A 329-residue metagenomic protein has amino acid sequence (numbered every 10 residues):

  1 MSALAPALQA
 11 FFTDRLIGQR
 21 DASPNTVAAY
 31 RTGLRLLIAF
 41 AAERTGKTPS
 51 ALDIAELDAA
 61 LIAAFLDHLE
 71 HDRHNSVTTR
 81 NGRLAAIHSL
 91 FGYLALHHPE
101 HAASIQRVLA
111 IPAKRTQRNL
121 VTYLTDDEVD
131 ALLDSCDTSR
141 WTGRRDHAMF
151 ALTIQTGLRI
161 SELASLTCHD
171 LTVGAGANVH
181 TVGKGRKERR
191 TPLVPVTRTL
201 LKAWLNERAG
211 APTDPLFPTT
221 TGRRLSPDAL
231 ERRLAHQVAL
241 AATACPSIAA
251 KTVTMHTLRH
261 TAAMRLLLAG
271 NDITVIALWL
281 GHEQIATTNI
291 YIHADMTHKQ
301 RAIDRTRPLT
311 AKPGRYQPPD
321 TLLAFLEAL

Functional and structural regions predicted by a protein language model:
M1-L329: Conserved catalytic core of the tyrosine transesterase superfamily
